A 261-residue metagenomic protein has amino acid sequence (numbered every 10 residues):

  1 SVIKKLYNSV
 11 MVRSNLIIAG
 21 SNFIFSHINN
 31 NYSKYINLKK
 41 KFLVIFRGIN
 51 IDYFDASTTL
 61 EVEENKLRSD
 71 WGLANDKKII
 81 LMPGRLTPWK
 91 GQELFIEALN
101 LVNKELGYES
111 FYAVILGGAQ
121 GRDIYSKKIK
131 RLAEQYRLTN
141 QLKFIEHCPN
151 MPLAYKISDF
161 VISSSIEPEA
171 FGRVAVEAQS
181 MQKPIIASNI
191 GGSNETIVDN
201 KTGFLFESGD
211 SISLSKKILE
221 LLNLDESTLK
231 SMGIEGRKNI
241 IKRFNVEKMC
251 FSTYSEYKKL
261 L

Functional and structural regions predicted by a protein language model:
S14-V44, I49-F54: A short, active-site helix/loop in glycosyltransferases that binds the activated sugar's phosphate group
I49, P83, Y112-K127: Glycosyltransferase donor-sugar binding loop
K66-S69, S213, E220, S227-R243 (+1 more regions): A short, well-ordered alpha-helix in the C-terminal region of glycosyltransferases
K78-K104, K127, I212: A conserved mid-protein helix/loop that constitutes part of the nucleotide-sugar donor-binding site
G121-K128, T139-C148, A154, F204-L205: Active-site donor-binding acidic/aromatic loop of nucleotide-activated sugar and phosphosugar transferases involved
K156-A170, K183: Acidic donor-binding loop of glycosyltransferase active sites
P184-A187, I197: Short hydrophobic beta-strand element within catalytic cores of glycosyltransferases and related nucleotide-activated
D199-N200, F204-S211, E220-E226: Conserved acidic donor-binding segment of nucleotide-sugar-dependent glycosyltransferases
